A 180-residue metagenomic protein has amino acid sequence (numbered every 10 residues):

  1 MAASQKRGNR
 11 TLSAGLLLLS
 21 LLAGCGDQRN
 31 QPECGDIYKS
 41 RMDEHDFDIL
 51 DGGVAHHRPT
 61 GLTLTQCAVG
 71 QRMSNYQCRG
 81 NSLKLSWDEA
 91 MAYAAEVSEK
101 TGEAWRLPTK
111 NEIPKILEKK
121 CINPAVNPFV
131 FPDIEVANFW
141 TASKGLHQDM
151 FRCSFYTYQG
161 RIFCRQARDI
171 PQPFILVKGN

Functional and structural regions predicted by a protein language model:
A2-S13: Bacterial N-terminal signal peptides that target proteins for export
A14-L21: Bacterial N-terminal signal peptides
G24-R106, K110-N180: Glycine-aromatic-enriched surface loops/turns that form tight recognition elements
